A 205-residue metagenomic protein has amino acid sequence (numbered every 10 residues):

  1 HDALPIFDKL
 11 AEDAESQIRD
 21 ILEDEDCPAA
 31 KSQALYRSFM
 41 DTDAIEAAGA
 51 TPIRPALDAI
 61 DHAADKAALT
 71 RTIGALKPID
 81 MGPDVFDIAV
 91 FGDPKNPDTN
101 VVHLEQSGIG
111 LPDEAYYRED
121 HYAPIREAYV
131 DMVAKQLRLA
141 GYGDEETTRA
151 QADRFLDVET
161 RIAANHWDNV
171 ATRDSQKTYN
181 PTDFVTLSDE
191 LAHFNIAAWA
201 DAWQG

Functional and structural regions predicted by a protein language model:
D2-L4: Short, small-residue-biased leader/transition segments that mark boundaries at the very start of proteins
R19-G205: Noncatalytic, helix-rich "gating/capping" subdomain that lines the substrate-entry/channel surface of large enzyme
